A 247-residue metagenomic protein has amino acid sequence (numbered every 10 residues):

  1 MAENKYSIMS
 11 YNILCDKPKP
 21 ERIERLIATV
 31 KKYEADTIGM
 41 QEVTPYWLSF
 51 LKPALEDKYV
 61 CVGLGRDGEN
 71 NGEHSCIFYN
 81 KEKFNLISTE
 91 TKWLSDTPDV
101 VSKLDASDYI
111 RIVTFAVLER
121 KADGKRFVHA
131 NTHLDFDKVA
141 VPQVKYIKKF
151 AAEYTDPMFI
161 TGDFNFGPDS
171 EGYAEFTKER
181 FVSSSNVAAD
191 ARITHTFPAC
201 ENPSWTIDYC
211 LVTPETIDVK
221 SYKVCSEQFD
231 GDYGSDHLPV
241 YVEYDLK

Functional and structural regions predicted by a protein language model:
M1-E56, R66-E73, K145, D245-K247: N-terminal, active-site-proximal structural segment of metallo-dependent hydrolase catalytic domains
K5-C15, I87-T91, F115, K125-D135: Active-site-proximal beta-strand elements of phosphoester/diester hydrolases
Y6, D36-T37, F127, P157-F159 (+1 more regions): Short, Asp-centered acidic motifs that coordinate Mg2+ and/or phosphate in catalytic or ligand-binding sites
S10, S75-I77, V113-V117, N131 (+2 more regions): Conserved hydrophobic/aromatic beta-strand scaffold that supports enzyme active sites
L14, T44, H133-D135, F164-G167 (+1 more regions): Catalytic metal-binding/acid-base residues of hydrolase active sites
T37-R126, K223-V224: Structured beta-strand-rich core segments of catalytic domains in phosphoester-bond hydrolases
I110-T132, V139-F164, D169-A174: His/acidic metal-ligating clusters that form di-metal
V141, A151-M158, N165-K247: Metal-dependent phosphoester-hydrolase catalytic domains
